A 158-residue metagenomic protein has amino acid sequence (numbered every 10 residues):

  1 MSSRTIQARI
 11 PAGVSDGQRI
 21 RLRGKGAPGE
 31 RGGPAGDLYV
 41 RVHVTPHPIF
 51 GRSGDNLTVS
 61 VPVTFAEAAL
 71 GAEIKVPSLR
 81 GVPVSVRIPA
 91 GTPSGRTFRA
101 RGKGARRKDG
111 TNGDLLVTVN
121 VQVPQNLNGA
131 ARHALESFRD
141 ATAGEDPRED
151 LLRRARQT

Functional and structural regions predicted by a protein language model:
M1-T158: Charged, often glycine-enriched C-terminal and inter-domain segments that act as flexible interaction/assembly
